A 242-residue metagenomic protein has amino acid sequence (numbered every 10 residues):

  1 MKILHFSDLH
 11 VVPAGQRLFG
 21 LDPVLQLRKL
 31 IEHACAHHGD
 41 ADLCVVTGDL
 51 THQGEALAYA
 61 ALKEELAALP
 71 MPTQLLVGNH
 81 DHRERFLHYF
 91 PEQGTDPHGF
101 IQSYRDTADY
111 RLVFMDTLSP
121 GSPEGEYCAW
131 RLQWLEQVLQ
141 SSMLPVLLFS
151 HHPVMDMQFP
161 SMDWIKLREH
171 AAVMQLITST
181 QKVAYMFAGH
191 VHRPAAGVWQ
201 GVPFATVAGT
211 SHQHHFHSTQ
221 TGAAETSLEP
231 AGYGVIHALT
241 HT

Functional and structural regions predicted by a protein language model:
M1-A61, E65, Q140, M157: N-terminal active-site segment of His-dependent metallophosphoesterases
M1-H5, Y104-F114, L139-L147, W199-F204 (+1 more regions): Beta-strand-turn-beta hairpins that frame and shape the catalytic cleft of phosphate-ester-processing enzymes
S7-Q26, H52, R83, L87-H98 (+3 more regions): Acidic/histidine-rich helix-loop elements that form or flank divalent-metal/phosphate-binding sites at the catalytic
D8, G48-D49, G78, H151 (+1 more regions): Active-site glycine-centered loops adjacent to acidic/histidine catalytic or metal-binding residues that shape
Q16, V46-A67, H82-T95, F159-S161 (+1 more regions): Metal-dependent catalytic neighborhoods of phosphoester/phosphodiester hydrolases
L21, K29, L176, V198-T242: Binuclear metal-dependent phosphoesterase catalytic core
L30-L43, E124-A205, S227, V235: His/acidic metal-ligating clusters that form di-metal
T73-E84, I101: A short, structured active-site edge motif that brings together acidic residues
